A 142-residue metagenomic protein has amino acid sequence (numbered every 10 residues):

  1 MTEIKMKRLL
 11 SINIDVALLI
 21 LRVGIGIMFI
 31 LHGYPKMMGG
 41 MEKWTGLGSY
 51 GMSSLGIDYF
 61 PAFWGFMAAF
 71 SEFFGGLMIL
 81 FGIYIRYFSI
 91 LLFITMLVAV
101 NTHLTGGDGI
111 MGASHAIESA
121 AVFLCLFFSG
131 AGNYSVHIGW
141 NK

Functional and structural regions predicted by a protein language model:
M1-E42, Y59-F70, F74-K142: Extended, low-polarity transmembrane helix blocks
W44-F60: Perimembrane loop-to-helix junctions flanking transmembrane segments
